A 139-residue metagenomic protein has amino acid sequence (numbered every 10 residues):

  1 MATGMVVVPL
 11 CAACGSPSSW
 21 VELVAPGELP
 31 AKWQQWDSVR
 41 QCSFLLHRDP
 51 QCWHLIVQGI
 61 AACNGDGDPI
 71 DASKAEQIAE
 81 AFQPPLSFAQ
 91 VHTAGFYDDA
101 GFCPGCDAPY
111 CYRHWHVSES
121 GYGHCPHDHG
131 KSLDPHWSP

Functional and structural regions predicted by a protein language model:
M1-P30: Conserved, well-structured beta-alpha core segment at the onset of a catalytic domain
V6-V8, A100, A108, Y122: Residues immediately within or flanking Cys/His clusters that coordinate Zn2+ in small zinc-binding modules
C11-C14, C103-C106, C125-D128: Short cysteine-rich clusters marking metal-coordination/redox-active sites
A12-S16, A72-A100: Small Cys/His zinc-coordinating "RING-like" fingers
S19, P109-C111, G130-L133: Short functional micro-motifs and their immediate structural scaffolds
W36-S87: Low-complexity, serine/threonine/proline-enriched polar segments
P109-G121: Cys/His-coordinated zinc-finger cores
E119-S138: RING-type zinc-finger domain of E3 ubiquitin ligases
